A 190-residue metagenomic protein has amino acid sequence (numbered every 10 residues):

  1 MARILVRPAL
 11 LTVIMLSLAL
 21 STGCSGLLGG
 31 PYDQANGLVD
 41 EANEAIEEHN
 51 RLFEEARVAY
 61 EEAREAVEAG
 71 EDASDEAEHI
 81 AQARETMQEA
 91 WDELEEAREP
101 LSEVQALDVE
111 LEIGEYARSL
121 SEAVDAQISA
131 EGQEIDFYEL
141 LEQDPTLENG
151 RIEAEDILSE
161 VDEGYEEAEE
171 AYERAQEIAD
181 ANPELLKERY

Functional and structural regions predicted by a protein language model:
M1-G26: Sec-dependent bacterial lipoprotein signal peptides
I4-L5, L107, L111, I152: Hydrophobic transmembrane signal anchors and adjacent membrane-proximal interface regions, especially in viral
P8-A9, G29, E89-A90: N-proximal short alpha-helices
P31-M87, A123-Y190: C-terminal amphipathic alpha-helix
M87-D125, I178-Y190: Short, solvent-exposed, charged loop/turn and helix-capping segments that join or cap alpha-helices on peripheral
